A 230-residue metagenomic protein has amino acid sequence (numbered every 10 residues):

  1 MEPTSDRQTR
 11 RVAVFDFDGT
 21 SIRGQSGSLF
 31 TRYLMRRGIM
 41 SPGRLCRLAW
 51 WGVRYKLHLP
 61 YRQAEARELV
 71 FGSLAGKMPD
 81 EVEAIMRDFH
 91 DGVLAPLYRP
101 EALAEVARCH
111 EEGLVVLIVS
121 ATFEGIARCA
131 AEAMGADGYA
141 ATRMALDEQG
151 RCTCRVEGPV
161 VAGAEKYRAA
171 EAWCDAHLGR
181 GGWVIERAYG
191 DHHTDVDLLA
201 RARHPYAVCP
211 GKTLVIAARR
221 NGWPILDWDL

Functional and structural regions predicted by a protein language model:
M1-V12, A84, D91-L230: C-terminal cap/substrate-recognition subdomain and adjoining C-terminal extension of metal-dependent phosphatase-like
E2-H58: Active-site neighborhood of HAD-like aspartate-dependent phosphohydrolases
G24, P60, A64, G76 (+1 more regions): Electropositive phosphate-/nucleotide-binding environments in soluble metabolic enzymes
G27-F30, A66-R67, Q149-R155: Acidic/polar active-site rim loop that often engages polyanionic ligands
F30, L69-V70, E81, I126 (+1 more regions): Hydrophobic alpha-helical segments typical of transmembrane helices and their membrane-interface/capping positions
V53-E65, L69: Cysteine/selenocysteine-centered motifs that mediate thiol-based redox chemistry or coordinate metal-sulfur cofactors
E65-P100: Metal-dependent phosphoesterase signature
